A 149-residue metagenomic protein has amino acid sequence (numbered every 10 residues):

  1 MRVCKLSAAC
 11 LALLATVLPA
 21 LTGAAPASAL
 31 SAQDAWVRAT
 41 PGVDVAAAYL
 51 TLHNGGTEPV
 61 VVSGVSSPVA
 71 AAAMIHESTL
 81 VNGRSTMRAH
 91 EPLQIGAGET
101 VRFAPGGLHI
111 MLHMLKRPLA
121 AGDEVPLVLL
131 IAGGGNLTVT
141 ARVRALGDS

Functional and structural regions predicted by a protein language model:
M1-L11: Bacterial N-terminal signal peptides that target proteins for export
A9-A20: Bacterial N-terminal signal peptides
L21-A27: Signal peptide processing junction and immediate N-terminal pro/mature segment of secreted/exported proteins
A27-S149: Compact, glycine-rich, soluble single-domain proteins
